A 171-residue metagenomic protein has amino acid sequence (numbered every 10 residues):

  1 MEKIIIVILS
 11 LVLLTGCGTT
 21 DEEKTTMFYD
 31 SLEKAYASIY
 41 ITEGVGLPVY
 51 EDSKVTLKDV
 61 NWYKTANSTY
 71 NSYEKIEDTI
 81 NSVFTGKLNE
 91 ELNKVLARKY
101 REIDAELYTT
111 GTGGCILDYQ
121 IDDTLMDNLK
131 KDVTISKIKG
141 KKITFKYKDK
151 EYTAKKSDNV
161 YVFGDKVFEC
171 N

Functional and structural regions predicted by a protein language model:
M1-I8: Positively charged n-region of N-terminal signal peptides that target proteins for export
L13-G16: C-terminal motif of bacterial Sec signal peptides marking the signal peptidase cleavage site
T20-N171: Mature, Sec-exported extracytoplasmic domains of Gram-positive
